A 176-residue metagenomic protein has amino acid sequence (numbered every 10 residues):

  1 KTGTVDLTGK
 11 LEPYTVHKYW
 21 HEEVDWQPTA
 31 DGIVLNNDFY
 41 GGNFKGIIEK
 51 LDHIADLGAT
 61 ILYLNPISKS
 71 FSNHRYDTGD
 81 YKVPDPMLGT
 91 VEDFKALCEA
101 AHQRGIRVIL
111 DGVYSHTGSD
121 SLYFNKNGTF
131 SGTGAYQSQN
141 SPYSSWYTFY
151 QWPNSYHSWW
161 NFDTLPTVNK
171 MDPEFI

Functional and structural regions predicted by a protein language model:
K1-T60, I67-I176: Substrate-binding/active-site clefts of carbohydrate-active enzymes
